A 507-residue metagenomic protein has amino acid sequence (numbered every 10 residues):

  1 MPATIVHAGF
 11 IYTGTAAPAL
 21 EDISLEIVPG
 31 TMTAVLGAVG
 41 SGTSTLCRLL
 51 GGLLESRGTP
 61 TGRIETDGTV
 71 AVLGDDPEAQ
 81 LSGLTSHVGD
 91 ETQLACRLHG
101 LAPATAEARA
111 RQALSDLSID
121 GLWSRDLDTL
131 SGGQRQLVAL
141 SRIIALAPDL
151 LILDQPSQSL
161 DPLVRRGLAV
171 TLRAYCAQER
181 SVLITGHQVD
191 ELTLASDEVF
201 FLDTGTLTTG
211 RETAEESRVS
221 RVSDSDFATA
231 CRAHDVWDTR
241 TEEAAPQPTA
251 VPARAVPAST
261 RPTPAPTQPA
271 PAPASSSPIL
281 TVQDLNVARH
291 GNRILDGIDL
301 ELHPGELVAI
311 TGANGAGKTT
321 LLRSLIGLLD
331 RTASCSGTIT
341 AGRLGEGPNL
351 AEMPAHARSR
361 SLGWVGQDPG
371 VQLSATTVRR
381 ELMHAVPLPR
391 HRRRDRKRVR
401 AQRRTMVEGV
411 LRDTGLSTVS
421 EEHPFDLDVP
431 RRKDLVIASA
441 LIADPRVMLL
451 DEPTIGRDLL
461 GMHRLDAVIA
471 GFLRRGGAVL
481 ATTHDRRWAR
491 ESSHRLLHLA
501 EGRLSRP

Functional and structural regions predicted by a protein language model:
L36-A38, T311-A313: The feature captures the beta-strand-to-loop junction immediately N-terminal to the Walker
G52-R57, R63-P77, L329, T338-A357: ABC ATPase NBD Q-loop/coupling interface
T105-L122, R398-V419: Conserved ABC ATPase "signature" region
D126-L130, Q134, H423-L427: Conserved ABC ATPase signature
L140, I437-A438: Hydrophobic anchor residue at the start of the ABC signature
I144, A440-L441: ABC ATPase C-loop
L151-Q155, M448-E452: Catalytic Walker B motif of ABC-type/P-loop ATPase nucleotide-binding domains
T185-H187, T482-H484: H-loop/switch region of ABC-family ATPase nucleotide-binding domains
